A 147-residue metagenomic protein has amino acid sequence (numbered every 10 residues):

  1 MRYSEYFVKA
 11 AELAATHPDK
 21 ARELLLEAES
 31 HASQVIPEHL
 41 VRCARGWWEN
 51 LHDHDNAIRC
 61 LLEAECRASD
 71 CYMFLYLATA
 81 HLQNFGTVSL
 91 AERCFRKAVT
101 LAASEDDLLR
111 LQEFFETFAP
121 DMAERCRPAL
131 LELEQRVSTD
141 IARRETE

Functional and structural regions predicted by a protein language model:
M1-F7, A32-V41, H54, A68-F74 (+2 more regions): Generic helix N-cap/helix-start motif at coil->alpha-helix transitions
R2-E23, E27-S30, R42-E49: Alpha-helical segment of the N-proximal tetratricopeptide repeat
L13, W47-W48, H81-L82, F115-E116: Residue at a conserved register position within TPR or TPR-like alpha-solenoid repeats
A15-T16, Q34, L51-H52, F85-G86 (+2 more regions): Short coil/turn and helix-start
K20-E29, H54-E65, V88-T100, A123-S138: Alpha-helical repeat scaffolds
Q34-H39, C71-L75, L101-L111, M122 (+1 more regions): Boundary/linker segments of alpha-helical solenoid repeat arrays
L40-C43, W47, C60, L77 (+2 more regions): TPR/Sel1-like alpha-solenoid repeat signature
L61-Q83: Charged low-complexity stretches with an acidic bias
